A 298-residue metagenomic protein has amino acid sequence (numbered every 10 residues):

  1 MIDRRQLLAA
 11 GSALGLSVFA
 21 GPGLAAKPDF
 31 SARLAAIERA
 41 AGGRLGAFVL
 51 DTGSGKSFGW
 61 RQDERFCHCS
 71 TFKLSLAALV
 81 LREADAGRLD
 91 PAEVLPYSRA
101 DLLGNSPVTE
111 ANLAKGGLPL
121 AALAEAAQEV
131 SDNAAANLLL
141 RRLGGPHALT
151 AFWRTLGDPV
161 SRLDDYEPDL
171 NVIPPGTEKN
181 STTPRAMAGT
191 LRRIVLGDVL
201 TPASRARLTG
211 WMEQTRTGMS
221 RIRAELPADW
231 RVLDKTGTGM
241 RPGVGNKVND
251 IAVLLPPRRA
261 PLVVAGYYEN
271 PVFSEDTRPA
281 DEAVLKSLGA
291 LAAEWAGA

Functional and structural regions predicted by a protein language model:
I2-A9, K27-L34, R142, G189-S220 (+2 more regions): Structured C-terminal helix/loop/strand segments within mature extracytoplasmic catalytic/sensor domains
Q6-A25: N-terminal export signals
G21-C67, L291: Beta-lactamase-like hydrolase cores
G46-L50, G59, S75, P96 (+1 more regions): Soluble periplasmic/extracytoplasmic beta-strand elements of cell-envelope proteins
G55, C67-L95, V264: Active-site SXXK
R88-L118, A148-P168: Active-site helix/loop module of the DD-peptidase/beta-lactamase fold, centered on the serine-lysine SxxK catalytic
L102-L138, P146, N180: Conserved catalytic neighborhood of penicillin-recognizing serine enzymes
N137-V199: Mid-domain, small-residue-enriched loop/turn segments at the edges of structured enzyme/sensor domains
